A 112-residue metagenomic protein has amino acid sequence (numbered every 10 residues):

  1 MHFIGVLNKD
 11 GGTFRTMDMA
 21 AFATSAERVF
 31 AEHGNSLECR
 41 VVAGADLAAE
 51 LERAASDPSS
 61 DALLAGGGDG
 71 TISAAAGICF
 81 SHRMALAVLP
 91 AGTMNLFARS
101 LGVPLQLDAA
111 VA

Functional and structural regions predicted by a protein language model:
M1-L63, S73, G77, D108-V111: ATP/NTP phosphate-donor binding region
K9, G66-G68, L89-A91: Glycine-rich beta-strand-to-loop/alpha-helix junction loops that act as flexible
M17, V88, G102-L105: Residue-level detector of secondary-structure boundary/capping sites
A43-G44, G68-D69, V103: Short beta->alpha junction loops/turns
D61, A65, A87, S100: Short gly/ser-rich anion-binding loops that grip negatively charged ligand groups
G70-A75, L96: Short glycine/serine/threonine-rich phosphate/pyrophosphate-binding segments that cradle anionic phosphate groups
H82-A85: A short helix->loop->beta-strand "cap" motif at the edges of active sites that frequently abuts
T93-A112: Short, glycine-/small-residue-rich phosphate/pyrophosphate-handling segment
